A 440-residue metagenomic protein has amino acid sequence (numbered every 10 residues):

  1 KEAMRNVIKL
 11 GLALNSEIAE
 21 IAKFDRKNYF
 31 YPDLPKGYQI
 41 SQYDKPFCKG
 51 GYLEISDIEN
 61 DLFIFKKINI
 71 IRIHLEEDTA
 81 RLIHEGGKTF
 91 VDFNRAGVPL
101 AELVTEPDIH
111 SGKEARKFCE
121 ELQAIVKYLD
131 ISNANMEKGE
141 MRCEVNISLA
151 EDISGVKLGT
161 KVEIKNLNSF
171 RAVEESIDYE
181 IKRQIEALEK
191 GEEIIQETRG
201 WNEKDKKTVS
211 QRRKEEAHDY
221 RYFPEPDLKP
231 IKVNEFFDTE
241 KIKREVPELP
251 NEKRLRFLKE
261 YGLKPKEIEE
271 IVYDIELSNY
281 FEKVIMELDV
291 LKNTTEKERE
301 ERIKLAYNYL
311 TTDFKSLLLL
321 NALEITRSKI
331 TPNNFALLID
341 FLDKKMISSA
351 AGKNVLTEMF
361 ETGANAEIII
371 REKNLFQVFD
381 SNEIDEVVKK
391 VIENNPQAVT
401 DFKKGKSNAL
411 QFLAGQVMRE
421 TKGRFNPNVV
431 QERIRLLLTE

Functional and structural regions predicted by a protein language model:
K1-P247, P265, E287-R302: Basic, nucleic-acid-interacting segments
M4, C119, E174, Y307 (+5 more regions): Hydrophobic face of alpha-helices
K9, A13, R95, Y128 (+6 more regions): Residues at alpha-helix termini
I21, M136, I268, S328 (+2 more regions): Residue-level detector of family-conserved "landmark" positions at structurally sensitive sites
F93-V98, H110, M136-C143, S154-G155 (+1 more regions): C-terminal non-catalytic interaction appendages of large macromolecular assemblies
E192-L410: Long, charged, helix-rich clamp/arm modules that form nucleic acid-engaging surfaces of large nucleic-acid-processing
